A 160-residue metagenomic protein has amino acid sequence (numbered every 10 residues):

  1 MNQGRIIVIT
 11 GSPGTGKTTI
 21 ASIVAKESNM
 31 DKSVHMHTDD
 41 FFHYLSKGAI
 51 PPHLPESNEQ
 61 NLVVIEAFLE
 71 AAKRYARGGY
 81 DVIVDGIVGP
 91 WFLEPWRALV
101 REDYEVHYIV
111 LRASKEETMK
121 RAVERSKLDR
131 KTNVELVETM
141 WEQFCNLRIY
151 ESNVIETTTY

Functional and structural regions predicted by a protein language model:
M1-G4: Phosphate-binding P-loop
I9: Hydrophobic anchor at the beta1->P-loop junction of P-loop NTPases
P13: The conserved Walker
T18: Walker A/P-loop
S22-A67: Conserved substrate/cofactor phosphate-moiety recognition/catalytic segment in nucleotide-dependent phosphotransferases
E59-D103: Glycine-rich phosphate-binding loop used to anchor ATP phosphates in small-molecule kinases, encompassing both
E102-A122: Conserved phosphate-donor/acceptor-positioning beta-strand/loop module used by diverse small-molecule
E124-Y160: Small-molecule kinase domains that catalyze NTP-dependent phosphoryl transfer to phosphate-bearing small molecules
